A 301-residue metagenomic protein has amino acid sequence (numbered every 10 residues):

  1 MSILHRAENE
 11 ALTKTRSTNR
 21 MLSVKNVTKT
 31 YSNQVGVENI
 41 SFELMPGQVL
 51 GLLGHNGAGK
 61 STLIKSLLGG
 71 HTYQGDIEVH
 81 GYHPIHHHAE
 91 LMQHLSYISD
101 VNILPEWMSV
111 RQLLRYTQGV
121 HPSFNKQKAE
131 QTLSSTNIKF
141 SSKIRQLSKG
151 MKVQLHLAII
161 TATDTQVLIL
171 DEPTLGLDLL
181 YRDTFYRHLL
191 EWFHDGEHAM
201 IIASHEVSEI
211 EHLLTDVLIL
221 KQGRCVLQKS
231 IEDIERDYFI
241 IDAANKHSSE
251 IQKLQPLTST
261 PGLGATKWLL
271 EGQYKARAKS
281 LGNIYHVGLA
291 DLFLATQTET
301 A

Functional and structural regions predicted by a protein language model:
S2-E8, T258, G262-A301: C-terminal coupling/interaction segments
L22, V37-E38, M92: Conserved structural motif at the start of ABC-family nucleotide-binding domains
G54-G59: Walker A (P-loop) phosphate-binding loop of ABC-type ATPase nucleotide-binding domains
G69, Y73-H86, E90-L91: Conserved ABC transporter NBD signature motif
S99-L155: ABC-family P-loop ATPase nucleotide-binding domains
L168-E172: Catalytic Walker B motif of ABC-type/P-loop ATPase nucleotide-binding domains
